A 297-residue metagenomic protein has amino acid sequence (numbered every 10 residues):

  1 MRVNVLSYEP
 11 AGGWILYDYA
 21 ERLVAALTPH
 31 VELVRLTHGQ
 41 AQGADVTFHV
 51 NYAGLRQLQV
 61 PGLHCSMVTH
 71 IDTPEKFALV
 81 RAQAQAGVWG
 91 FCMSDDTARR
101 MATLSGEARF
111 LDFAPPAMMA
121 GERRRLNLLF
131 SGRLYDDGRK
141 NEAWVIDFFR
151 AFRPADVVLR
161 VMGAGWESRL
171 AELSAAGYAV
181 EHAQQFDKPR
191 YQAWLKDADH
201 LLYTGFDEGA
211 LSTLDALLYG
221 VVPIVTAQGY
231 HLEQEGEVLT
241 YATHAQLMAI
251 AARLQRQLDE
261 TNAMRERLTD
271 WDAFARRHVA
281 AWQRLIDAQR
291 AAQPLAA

Functional and structural regions predicted by a protein language model:
M1-Y52, T240, D272, R290-A296: N-terminal pre-catalytic "stem/leader" segment of glycosyltransferase-like enzymes
A25-T97: Extended catalytic core of nucleotide-activated donor transferases of GT-like folds
D96, E107-A120, L268: Short beta-strand->alpha-helix junction loop in the catalytic core of nucleotide-activated group-transfer enzymes
R123-S174: Conserved catalytic-core segment of nucleotide-activated headgroup transferases in glycan assembly
R169-F186: Nucleotide-activated donor-binding/catalytic signature segment of Leloir-type glycosyltransferases, i.e., the conserved
K196-E208, V221: Acidic donor-binding loop of glycosyltransferase active sites
L232-R253: Change "using UDP/GDP/dTDP sugars" to "using nucleotide sugars
A245, Q255-A296: A charged, aromatic-enriched C-terminal amphipathic alpha-helix characteristic of glycosyltransferases across folds
